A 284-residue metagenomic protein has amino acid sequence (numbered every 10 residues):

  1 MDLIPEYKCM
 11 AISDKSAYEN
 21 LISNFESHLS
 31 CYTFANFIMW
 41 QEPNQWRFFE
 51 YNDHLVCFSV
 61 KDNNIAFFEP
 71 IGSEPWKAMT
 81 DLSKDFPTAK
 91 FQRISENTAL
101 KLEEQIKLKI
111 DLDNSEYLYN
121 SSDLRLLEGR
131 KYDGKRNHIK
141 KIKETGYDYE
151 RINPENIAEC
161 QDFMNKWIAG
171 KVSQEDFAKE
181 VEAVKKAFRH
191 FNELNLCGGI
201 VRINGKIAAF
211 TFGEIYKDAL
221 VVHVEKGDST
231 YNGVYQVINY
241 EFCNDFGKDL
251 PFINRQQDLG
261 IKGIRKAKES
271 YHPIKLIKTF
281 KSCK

Functional and structural regions predicted by a protein language model:
M1-N24: TRNA-binding/sensing appendages of the translation machinery
Y18, I142, K268: A residue-level signal for conserved active-site and pocket-lining positions in enzyme catalytic cores
N20, E26-N97, R202-Y231: Conserved donor-binding loop and adjoining core beta-sheet/short helix segment in diverse acyl/aminoacyl transferases
P87-D113: Non-catalytic accessory segments adjacent to catalytic cores
R93-L100, K135-I139, L259-G260: Short, polar loop motifs at secondary-structure junctions
Q105-E175: Acyltransferase donor/substrate-recognition loop-hinge adjacent to the catalytic core
E155-I207: Short, conserved active-site entrance elements at the starts or edges of catalytic domains
C197-K284: Aromatic (often tryptophan-rich) hydrophobic motifs at membrane interfaces
